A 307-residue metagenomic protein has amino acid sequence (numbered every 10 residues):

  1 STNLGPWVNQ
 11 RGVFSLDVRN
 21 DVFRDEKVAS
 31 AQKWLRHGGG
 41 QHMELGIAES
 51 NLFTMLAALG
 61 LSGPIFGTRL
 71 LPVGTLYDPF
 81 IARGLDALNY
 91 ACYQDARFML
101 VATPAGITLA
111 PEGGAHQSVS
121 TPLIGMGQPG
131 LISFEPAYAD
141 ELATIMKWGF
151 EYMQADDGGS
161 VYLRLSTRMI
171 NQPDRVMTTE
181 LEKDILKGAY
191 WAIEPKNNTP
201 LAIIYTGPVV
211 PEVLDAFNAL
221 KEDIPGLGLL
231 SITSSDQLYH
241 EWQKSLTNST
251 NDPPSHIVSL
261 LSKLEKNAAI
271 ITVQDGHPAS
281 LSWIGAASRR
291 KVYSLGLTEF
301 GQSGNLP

Functional and structural regions predicted by a protein language model:
S1-I170, E182, S245-N251: Thiamine diphosphate
T108-A115, M126, S133, E141 (+2 more regions): Thiamine diphosphate
